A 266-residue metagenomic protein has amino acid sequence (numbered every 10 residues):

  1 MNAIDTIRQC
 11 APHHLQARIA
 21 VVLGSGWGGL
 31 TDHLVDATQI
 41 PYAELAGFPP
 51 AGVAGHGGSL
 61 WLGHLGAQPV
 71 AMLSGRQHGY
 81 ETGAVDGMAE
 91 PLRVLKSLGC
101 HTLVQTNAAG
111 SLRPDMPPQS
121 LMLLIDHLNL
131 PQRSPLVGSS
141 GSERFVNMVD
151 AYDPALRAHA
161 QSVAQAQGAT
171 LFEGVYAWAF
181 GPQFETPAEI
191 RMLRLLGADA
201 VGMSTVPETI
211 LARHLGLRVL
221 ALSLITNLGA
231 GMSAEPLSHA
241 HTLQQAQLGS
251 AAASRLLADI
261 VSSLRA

Functional and structural regions predicted by a protein language model:
M1-M148: Metabolite-binding pocket within alpha/beta catalytic cores that recognizes anionic/polar moieties
T6, C10, H14, A155 (+2 more regions): Generic non-transmembrane alpha-helical segments
K96-G99, R194, R213: Non-catalytic positions within long, well-ordered alpha-helices that form the structural scaffold/packing of enzyme
H101-T102, D199, R218: Short acidic/polar active-site loop segments enriched in Thr and Asp
S162-D199, L264: Active-site/ligand-binding-proximal alpha/beta "capping" segment
M203-H241: Zn-dependent metallopeptidase/amidohydrolase metal-coordination segment
A230-A266: His/Asp/Glu-rich mid-to-C-terminal helical/loop segments that flank catalytic regions of hydrolases
